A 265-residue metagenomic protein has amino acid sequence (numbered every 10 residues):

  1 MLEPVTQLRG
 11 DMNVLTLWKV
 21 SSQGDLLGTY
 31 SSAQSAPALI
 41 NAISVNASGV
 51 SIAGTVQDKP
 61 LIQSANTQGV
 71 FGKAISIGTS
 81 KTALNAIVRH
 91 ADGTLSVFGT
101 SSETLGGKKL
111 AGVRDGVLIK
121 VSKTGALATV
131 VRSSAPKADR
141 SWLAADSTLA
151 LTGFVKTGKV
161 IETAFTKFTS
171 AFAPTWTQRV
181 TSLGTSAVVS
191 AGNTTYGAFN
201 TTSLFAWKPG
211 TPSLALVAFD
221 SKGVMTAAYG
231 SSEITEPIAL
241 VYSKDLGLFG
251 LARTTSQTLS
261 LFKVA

Functional and structural regions predicted by a protein language model:
M1-A265: A sequence-level/structural motif corresponding to short, flexible coil/turn segments enriched in small polar residues
